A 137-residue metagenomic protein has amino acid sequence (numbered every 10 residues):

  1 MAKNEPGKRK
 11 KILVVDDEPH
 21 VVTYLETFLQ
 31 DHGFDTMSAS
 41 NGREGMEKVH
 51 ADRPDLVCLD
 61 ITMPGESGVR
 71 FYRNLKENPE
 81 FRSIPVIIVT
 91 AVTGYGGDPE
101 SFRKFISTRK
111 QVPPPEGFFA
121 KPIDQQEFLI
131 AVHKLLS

Functional and structural regions predicted by a protein language model:
M1-K11, T108, D124-S137: Non-catalytic signal-transmission and effector/linker regions of two-component phosphorelay proteins
D16, D60, T90: Active-site residues of response regulator receiver
T23-D31: Charged docking surfaces used in two-component/phosphorelay signaling
S38-E47, G68: Helix N-cap/capping motif at the beta->alpha junctions
E47, V69-R82: Short amphipathic alpha-helix used as the core "switch/output" element in two-component signaling
D52-C58: Active-site beta3 strand of CheY-like receiver
M63: Receiver (REC) domain active-site loop signature in two-component systems and cognate sites in sensor histidine kinases
R70, T93-F119, Q126, I130: Alpha4 helix (beta4-alpha4-beta5 surface) of REC/receiver domains from two-component response regulators
